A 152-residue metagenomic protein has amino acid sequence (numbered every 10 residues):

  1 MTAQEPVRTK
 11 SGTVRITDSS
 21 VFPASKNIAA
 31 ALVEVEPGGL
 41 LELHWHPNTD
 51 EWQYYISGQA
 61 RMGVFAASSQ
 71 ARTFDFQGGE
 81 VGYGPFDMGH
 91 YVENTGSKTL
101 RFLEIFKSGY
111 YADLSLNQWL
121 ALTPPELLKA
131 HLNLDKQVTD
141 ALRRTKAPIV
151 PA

Functional and structural regions predicted by a protein language model:
M1-L32, E42, Q118, L132-A152: A short, N-terminal "cap"/entry segment at the start of jelly-roll beta-barrel domains of the cupin/DSBH fold
A31, L43, E51, A71-R72 (+1 more regions): Short, conserved secondary-structure segments in the cores of folded domains
L32-E34, H44, I56, V92-E93: Beta-strand cores of secreted/periplasmic/IMS beta-sandwich domains, seen most often in copper-related folds
V35-G38, D75-G96, I105-K107: Conserved metal-binding segment of the jelly-roll/cupin
P37-G39, H46-A67, G78: Glycine- and acidic-residue-biased ligand/ion/polar-headgroup-sensing regions
L41, A60-G63, Q70, Y91 (+1 more regions): Short loop/beta submotifs within extracellular cysteine-rich repeat domains
W45-N48, A66-S68, G96-S97, L116-Q118: Short coil/turn segments at secondary-structure boundaries
Y91-A152: Double-stranded beta-helix
